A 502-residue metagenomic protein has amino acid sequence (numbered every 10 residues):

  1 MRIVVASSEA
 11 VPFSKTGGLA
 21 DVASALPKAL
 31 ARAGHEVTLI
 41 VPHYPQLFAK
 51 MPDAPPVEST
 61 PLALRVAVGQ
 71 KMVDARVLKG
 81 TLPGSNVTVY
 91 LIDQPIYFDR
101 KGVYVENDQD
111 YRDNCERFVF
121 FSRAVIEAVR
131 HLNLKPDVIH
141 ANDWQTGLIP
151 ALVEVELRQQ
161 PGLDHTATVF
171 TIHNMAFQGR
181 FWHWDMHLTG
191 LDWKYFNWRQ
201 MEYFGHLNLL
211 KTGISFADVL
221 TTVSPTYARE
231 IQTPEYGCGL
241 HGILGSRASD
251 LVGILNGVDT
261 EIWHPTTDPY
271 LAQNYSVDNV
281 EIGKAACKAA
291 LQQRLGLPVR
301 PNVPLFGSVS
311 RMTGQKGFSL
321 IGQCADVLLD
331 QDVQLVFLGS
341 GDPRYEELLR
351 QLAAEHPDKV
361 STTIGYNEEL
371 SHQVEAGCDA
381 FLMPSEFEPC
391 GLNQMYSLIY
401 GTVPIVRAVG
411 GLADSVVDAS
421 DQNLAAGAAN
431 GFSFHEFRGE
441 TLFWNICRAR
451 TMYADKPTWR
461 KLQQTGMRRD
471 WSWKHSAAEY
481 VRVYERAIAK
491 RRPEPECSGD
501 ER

Functional and structural regions predicted by a protein language model:
M1-R502: Catalytic cores of nucleotide-sugar-dependent glycosyltransferases that transfer UDP/GDP/TDP-activated
